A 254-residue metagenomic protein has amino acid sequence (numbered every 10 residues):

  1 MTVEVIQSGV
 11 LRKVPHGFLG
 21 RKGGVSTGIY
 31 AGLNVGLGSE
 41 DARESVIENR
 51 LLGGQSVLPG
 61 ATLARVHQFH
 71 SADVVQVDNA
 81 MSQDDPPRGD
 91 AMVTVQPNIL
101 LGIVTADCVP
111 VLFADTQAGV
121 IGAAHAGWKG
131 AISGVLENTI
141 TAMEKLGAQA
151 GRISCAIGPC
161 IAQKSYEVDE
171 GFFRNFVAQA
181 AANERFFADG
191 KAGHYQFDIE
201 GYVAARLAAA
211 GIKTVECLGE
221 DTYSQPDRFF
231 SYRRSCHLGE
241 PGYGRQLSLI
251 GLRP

Functional and structural regions predicted by a protein language model:
M1-P254: Active-site microenvironment for binding and transforming phosphate-containing groups
